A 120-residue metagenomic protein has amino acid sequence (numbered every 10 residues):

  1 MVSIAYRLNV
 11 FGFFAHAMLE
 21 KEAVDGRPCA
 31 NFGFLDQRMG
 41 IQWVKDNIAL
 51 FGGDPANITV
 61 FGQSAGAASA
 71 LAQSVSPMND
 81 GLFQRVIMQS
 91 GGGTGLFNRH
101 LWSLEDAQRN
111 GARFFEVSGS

Functional and structural regions predicted by a protein language model:
M1-S120: Serine-hydrolase-like catalytic core of hydrolytic proteins
